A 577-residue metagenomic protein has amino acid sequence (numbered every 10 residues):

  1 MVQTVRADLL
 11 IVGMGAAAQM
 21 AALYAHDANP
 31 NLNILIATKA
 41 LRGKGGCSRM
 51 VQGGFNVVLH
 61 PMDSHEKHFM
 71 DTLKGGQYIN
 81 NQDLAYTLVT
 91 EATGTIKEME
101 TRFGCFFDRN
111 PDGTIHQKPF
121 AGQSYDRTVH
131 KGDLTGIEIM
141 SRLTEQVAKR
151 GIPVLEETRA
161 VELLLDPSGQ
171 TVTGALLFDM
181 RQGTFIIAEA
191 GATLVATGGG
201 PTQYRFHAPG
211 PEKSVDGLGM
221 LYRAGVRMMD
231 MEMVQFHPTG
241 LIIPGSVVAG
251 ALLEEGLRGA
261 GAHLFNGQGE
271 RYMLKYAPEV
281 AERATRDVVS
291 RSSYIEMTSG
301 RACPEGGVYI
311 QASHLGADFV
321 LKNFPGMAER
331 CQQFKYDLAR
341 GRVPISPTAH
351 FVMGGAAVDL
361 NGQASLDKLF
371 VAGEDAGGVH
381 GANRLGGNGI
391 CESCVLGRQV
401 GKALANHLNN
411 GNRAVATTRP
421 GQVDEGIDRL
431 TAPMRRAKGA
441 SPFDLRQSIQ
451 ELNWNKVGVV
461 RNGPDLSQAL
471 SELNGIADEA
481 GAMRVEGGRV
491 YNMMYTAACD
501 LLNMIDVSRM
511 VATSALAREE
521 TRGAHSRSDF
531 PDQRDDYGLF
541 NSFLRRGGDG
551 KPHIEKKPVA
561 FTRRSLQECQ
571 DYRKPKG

Functional and structural regions predicted by a protein language model:
Q3-A7, A16, Y24, L32-N33 (+12 more regions): Glycine- and aromatic-enriched mobile tails/lids
T4-A7, Q182-A192, S365: Core beta-strand elements of the Rossmann-like FAD/NAD(P) dinucleotide-binding domain in flavoenzyme oxidoreductases
I11, G15-A16, L41, L134 (+1 more regions): Residue-level detector of alpha-helix initiation sites
N31-T38, D230: Short beta-strand "acidic-cap" motif of Rossmann-like dinucleotide-binding folds
A40, R181, A190-A192, A196-P201 (+1 more regions): Glycine-/small-residue-rich beta->alpha transition segments that form the dinucleotide
A40-L73, Q77, Q235-T239, V248-A249: Conserved N-terminal glycine-rich FAD pyrophosphate-binding loop of Rossmann-like flavoproteins
T95, E100-T184, E189, A196 (+2 more regions): Conserved redox-cofactor binding core of oxidoreductases
M220, V226-D337, G341, A403-N410 (+1 more regions): An anion/pyrophosphate-binding glycine-rich loop and adjacent beta-alpha core in soluble alpha-beta enzymes
